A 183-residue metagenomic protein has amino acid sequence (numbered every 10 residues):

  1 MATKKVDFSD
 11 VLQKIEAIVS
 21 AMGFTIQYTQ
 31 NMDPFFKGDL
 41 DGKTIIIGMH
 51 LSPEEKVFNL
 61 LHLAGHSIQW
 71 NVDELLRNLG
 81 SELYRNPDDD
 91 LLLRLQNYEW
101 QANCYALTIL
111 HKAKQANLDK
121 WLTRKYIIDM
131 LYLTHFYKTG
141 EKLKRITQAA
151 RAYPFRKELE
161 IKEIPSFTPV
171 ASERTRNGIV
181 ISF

Functional and structural regions predicted by a protein language model:
M1-A2, F183: Classical N-terminal secretory signal peptides
A2-S9, Q13-K56, A64-N71, L76: Active-site scaffold of zinc-dependent metalloenzymes
K5-S9, E99, A116: Generic detection of long, well-ordered alpha-helical segments
I15, N97, N103-A113: Histidine- and aromatic-rich ligand-binding microenvironments
F35-K37, A106, I128: Short secondary-structure boundary/hinge segments and terminal tails
W70-W100, C104: Post-HEXXH active-site segment of zinc metalloproteases
Y84-P87, I109-F183: Pan-zinc metallopeptidase signature
